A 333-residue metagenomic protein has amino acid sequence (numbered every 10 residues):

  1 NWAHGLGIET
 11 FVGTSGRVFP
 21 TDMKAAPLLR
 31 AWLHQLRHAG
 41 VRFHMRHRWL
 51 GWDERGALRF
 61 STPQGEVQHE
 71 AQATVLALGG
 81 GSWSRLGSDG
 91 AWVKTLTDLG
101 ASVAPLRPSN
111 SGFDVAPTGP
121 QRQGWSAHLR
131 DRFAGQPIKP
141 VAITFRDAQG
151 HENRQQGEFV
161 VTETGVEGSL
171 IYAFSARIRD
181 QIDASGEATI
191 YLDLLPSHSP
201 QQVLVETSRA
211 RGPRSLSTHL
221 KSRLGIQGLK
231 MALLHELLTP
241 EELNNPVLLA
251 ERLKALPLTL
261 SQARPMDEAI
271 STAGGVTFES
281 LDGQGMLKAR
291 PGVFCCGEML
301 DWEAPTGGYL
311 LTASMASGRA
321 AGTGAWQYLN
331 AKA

Functional and structural regions predicted by a protein language model:
W2-L6, Q64-V67: Short hydrophobic/aromatic-rich motifs at helix boundaries and adjacent loops
G5-V18, A73-A77, W83, A142-G292 (+4 more regions): Residue-level recognition of phosphate/Mg2+-coordinating polar/acidic sites in nucleotide-handling active sites
V18-D22, A26: Short gly/ser-rich anion-binding loops that grip negatively charged ligand groups
P20, M45, G297: Small/polar loops that bind or transfer phosphate-bearing groups
A25-G225: Predominantly flavin-linked oxidoreductase catalytic cores and closely associated redox partners
P27-R30, H34, E251, A316 (+1 more regions): Short, contiguous clusters of charged residues that form electrostatic/catalytic patches at enzyme active sites, used
G80-L99, W302-A333: A conserved FAD-binding loop/helix module that cradles the flavin
